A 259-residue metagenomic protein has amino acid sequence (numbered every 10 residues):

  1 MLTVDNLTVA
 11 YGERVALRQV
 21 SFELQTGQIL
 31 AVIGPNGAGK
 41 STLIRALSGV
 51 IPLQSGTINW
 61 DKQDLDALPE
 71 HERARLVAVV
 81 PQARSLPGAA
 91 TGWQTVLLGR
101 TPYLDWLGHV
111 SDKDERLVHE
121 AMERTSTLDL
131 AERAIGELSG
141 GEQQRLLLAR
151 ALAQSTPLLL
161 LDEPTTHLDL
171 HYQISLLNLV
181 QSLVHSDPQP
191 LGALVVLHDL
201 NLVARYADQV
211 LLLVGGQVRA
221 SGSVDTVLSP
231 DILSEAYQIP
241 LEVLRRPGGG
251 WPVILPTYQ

Functional and structural regions predicted by a protein language model:
I33-P35: The feature captures the beta-strand-to-loop junction immediately N-terminal to the Walker
S48: Helix-to-loop junction immediately C-terminal to a conserved catalytic motif
G56-D64: Conserved ABC transporter NBD signature motif
H109, A134-L138, E142: Conserved ABC ATPase signature
D112-L130, S155: Conserved ABC ATPase "signature" region
L159-E163, L168: Catalytic Walker B motif of ABC-type/P-loop ATPase nucleotide-binding domains
A236-Q259: ABC ATPase nucleotide-binding domains
